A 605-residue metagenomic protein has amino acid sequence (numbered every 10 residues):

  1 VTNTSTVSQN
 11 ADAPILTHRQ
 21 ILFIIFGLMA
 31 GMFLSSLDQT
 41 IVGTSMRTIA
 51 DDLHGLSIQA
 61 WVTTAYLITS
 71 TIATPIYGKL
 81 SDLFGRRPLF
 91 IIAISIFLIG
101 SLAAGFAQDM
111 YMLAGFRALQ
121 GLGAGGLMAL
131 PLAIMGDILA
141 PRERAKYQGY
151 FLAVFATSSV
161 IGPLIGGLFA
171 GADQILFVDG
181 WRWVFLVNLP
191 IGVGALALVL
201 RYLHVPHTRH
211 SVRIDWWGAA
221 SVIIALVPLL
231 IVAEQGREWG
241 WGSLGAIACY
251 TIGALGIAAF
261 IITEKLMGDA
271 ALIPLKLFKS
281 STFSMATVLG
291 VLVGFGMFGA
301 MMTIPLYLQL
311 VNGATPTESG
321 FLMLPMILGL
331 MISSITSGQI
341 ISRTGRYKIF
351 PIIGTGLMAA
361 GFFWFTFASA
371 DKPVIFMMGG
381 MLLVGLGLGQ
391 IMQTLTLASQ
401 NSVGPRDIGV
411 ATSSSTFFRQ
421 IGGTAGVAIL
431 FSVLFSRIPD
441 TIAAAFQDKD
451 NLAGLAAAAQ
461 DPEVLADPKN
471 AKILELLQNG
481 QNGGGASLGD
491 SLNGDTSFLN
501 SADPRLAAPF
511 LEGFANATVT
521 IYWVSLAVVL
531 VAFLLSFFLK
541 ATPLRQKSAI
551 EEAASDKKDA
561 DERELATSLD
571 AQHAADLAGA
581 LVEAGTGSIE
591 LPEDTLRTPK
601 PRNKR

Functional and structural regions predicted by a protein language model:
V1-I24, L28, I262, P462-R605: Transmembrane-helix exit segments and adjacent C-terminal regions of multi-pass membrane proteins
Q20-A73, A114, W217, W239-V410 (+3 more regions): Transmembrane core module of solute transporters
M46, I161-A170, P305, S337 (+2 more regions): Small-residue (Gly/Pro/Ala) motifs that create kinks and tight helix-helix packing interfaces
S81-G218, L244, L328: Helix-loop-helix hairpins in multi-pass membrane proteins, especially solute transporters
R86-I92, I349-P351, I521: Juxtamembrane helix-start motifs in multi-pass secondary transporters
M128, A145-A156, A300, L306 (+4 more regions): Small-residue-rich alpha-helical segments with characteristic i,i+4
G171-L289, G296, A314, F321 (+3 more regions): Hydrophobic transmembrane-helix bundles of small-molecule transporters
